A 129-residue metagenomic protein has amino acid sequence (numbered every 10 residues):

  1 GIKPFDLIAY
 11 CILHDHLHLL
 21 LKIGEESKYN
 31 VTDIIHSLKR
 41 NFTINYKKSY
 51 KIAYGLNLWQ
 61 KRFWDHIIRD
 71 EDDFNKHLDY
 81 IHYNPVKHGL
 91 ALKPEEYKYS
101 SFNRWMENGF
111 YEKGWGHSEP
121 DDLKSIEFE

Functional and structural regions predicted by a protein language model:
G1-E129: Short catalytic/metal-binding and nucleic-acid-binding patches
